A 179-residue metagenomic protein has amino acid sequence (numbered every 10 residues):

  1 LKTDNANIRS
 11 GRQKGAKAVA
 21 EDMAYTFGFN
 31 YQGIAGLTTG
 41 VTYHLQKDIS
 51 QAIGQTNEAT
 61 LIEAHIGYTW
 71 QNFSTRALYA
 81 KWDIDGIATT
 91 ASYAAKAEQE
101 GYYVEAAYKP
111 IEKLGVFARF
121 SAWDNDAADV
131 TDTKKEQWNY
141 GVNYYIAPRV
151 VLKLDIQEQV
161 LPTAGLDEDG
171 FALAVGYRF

Functional and structural regions predicted by a protein language model:
L1-N30, K47, G176: Surface-exposed coil loops of outer-membrane beta-barrel proteins
G11-G15, S50-A52, A88-Y93, D126-D129 (+2 more regions): Extracellular loop and loop/strand-boundary signature of outer-membrane beta-barrel proteins
A18-E21, H65, V142, R178-F179: Glycine-rich loops and low-complexity Gly/Arg-rich segments that provide flexible linkers or classic glycine-based
A20, Y31-A127: Detector for outer-membrane/organellar transmembrane beta-barrel domains, recognizing the amphipathic beta-strand
E21-Y25, E58-I62, E98-Y102, K134-W138 (+1 more regions): Residues that define the transmembrane beta-barrel architecture of outer-membrane proteins
T26, G36-T38, A107, N139 (+1 more regions): A residue-level signal for beta-strand positions that form part of recognition/binding surfaces within mature
A107-Y145, R149, K153, Q157: Outer membrane beta-barrel transmembrane domains
Y144, D167-F179: Outer-membrane beta-barrel "beta-signal"
